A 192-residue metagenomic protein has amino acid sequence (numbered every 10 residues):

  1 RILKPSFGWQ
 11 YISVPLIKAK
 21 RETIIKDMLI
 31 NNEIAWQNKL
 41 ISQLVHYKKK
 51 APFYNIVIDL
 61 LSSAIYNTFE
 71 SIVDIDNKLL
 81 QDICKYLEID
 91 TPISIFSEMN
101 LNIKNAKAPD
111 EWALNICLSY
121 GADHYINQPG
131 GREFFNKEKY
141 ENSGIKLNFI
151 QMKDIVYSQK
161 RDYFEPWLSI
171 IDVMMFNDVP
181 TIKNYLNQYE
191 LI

Functional and structural regions predicted by a protein language model:
R1-I192: Residues lining hydrophobic/aromatic ligand-binding pockets adjacent to catalytic sites
